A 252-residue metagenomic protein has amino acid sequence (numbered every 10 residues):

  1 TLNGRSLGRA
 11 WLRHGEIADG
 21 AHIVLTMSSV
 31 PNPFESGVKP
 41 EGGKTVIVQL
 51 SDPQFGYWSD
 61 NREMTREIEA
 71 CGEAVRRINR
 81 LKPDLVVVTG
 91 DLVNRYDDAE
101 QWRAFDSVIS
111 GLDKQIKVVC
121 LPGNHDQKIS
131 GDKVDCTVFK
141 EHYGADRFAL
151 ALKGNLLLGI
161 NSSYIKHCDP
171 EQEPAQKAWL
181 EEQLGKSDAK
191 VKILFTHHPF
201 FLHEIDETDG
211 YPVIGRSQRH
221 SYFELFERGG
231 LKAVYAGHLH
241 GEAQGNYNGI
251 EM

Functional and structural regions predicted by a protein language model:
T1-V38: Non-catalytic C-terminal accessory modules of carbohydrate-active enzymes
K39-R103, H203: N-terminal active-site segment of His-dependent metallophosphoesterases
I47-Q49, V87, L157-G159, I193-F195 (+1 more regions): Structural motif
D52, G90-D91, G123-N124, I160 (+2 more regions): Active-site glycine-centered loops adjacent to acidic/histidine catalytic or metal-binding residues that shape
G56-D60, I129-S130, K166-C168, L202-D206: A short acidic, helix-capping loop that chelates divalent metal ions and anchors anionic groups
D60-R66, G131-K133, I205-I214: Short, flexible/disordered intra-domain loops and linkers
D98-V191, P212, R216-A233, G241 (+1 more regions): Extended active-site neighborhood of metal-dependent phosphoesterases/phosphodiesterases
S187-E204: Short acidic, glycine-rich surface-loop motifs adjacent to enzyme active sites
